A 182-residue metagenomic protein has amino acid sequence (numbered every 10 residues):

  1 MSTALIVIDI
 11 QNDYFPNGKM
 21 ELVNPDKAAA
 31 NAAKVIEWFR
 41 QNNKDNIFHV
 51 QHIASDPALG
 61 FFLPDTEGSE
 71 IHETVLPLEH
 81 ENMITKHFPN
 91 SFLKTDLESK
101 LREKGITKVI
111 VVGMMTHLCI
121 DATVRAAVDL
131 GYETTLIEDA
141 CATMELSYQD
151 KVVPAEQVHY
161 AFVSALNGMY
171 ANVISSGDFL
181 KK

Functional and structural regions predicted by a protein language model:
S2-A4, N31-N42, F61-K182: Active-site-adjacent betaalpha module
L5-M20: Generic N-terminal amphipathic, Lys/Arg-enriched alpha-helix
V7, D45-H52, I137: Short beta-strand segments at enzyme active-site cores
Y14-F15, V50-S55, E73-M83: Short, basic/glycine-rich phosphate-binding loops at helix/coil junctions that contact nucleotide phosphates
Y14-G18, D56-L59, M144-S147: A short acidic, helix-capping loop that chelates divalent metal ions and anchors anionic groups
K19-F39, K44-F48: A short alpha/beta connector and helix-capping loop motif
